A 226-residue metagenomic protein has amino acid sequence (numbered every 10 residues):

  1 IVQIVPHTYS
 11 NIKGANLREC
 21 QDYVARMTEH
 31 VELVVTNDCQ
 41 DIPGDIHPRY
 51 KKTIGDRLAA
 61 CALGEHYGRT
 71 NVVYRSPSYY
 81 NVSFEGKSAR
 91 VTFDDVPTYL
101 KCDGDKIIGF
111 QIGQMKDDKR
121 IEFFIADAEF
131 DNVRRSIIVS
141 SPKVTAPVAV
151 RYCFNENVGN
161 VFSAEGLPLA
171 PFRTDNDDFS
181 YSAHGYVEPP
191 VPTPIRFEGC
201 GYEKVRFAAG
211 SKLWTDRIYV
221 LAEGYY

Functional and structural regions predicted by a protein language model:
I1-R57, T193, G199: Conserved, well-structured interaction surfaces
Q3-P6, V35-D38, F93-D95, S141 (+1 more regions): Active-site proximal loops enriched in glycine and acidic residues that flank catalytic Cys/His/Asp and coordinate
Q21, L58, V150, I218: Hydrophobic, well-ordered secondary-structure elements that form the walls of internal hydrophobic environments
A25, V91-D94, V150: Domain-wide signal for the mature, well-folded portions of proteins, strongly enriched in nucleus-encoded organellar
R49, T53, A60, G64-I108: Surface beta-strand/loop "capping" patches
S88-R90, R134-I138, L213-T215, E223-Y225: Intrinsic-disorder/low-complexity, polar/charged segments enriched in Ser/Thr/Lys/Arg/Asp/Glu/Gln
V96-Y202: C-terminal beta-sandwich/jelly-roll accessory domains of carbohydrate-active enzymes
V187-Y225: Glycan-recognition and processing domains
